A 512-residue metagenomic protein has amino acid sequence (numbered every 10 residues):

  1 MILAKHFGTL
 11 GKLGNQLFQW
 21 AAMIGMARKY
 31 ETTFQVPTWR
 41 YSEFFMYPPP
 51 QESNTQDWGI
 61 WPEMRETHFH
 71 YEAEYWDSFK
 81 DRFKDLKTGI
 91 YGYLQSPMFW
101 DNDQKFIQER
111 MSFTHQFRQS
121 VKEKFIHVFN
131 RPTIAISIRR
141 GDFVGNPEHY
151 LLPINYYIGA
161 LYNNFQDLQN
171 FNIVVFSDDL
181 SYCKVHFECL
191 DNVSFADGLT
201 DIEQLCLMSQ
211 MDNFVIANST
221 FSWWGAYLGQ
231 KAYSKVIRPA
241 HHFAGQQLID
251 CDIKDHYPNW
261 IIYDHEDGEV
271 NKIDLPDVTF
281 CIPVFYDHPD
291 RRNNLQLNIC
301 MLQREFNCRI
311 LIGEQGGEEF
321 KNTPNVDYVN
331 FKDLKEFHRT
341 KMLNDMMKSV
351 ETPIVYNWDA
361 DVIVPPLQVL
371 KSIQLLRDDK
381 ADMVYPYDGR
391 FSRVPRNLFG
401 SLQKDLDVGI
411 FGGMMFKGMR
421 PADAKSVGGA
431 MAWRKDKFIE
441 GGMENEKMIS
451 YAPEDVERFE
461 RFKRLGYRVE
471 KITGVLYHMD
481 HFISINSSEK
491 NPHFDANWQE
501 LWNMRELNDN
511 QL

Functional and structural regions predicted by a protein language model:
L3, W39-N170, N259, Y263-E266: Secretory-pathway luminal glycosyltransferase catalytic domains
L13, F165-I249: Donor-binding and catalytic core of enzymes assembling or modifying cell-surface/extracellular glycoconjugates
V174-F176, N307-E319, V329-K332: Short beta-strand/loop segment that forms part of the nucleotide-sugar
N271-P276, D290-N294, N298, K425 (+1 more regions): C-terminal catalytic/acceptor-binding lobe
L297-C308: Short, acidic, metal-binding catalytic loop of nucleotide-sugar glycosyltransferases
D333-S349: Glycine-rich, basic loop-to-helix element that forms the pyrophosphate-binding segment of sugar-nucleotide handling
P353-I363: Short beta-strand-to-loop acidic/aromatic patch adjacent to the donor-nucleotide binding site
P365-E446: Conserved catalytic core of nucleotide-sugar-dependent glycosyltransferases
